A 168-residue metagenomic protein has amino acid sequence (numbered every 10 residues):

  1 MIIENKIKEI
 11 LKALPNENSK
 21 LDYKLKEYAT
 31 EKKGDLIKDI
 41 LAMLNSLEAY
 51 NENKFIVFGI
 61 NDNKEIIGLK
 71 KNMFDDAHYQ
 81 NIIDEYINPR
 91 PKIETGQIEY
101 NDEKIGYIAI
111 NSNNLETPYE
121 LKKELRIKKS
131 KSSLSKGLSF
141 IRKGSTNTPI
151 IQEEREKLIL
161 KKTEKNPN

Functional and structural regions predicted by a protein language model:
M1-N168: Conserved N-terminal catalytic/coupling substructures associated with nucleotide/phosphate chemistry
